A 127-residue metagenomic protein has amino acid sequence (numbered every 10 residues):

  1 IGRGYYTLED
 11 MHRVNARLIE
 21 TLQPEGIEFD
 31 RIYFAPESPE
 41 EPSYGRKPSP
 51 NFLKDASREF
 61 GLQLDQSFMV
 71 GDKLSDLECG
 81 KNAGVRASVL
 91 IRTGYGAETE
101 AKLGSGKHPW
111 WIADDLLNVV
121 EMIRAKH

Functional and structural regions predicted by a protein language model:
I1-F34, S38: Alpha-helical substrate-recognition element adjacent to the catalytic core
R31, Q66, R86-A87: Residues at the starts of beta-strands that form the adenosine-phosphate
I32, S49, D115: Residue-level signal for inorganic ion chemistry
Y44-G80: Conserved Lys-Pro-Asp/Glu-containing loop-to-beta segment of HAD-superfamily phosphomonoesterases, centered on
V70-W111: Acidic, Mg2+-coordinating phosphoryl-transfer loop and its flanking beta/alpha structural elements, shared across
E121-K126: Short amphipathic alpha-helix with an adjacent loop that forms part of the alpha/beta core around
